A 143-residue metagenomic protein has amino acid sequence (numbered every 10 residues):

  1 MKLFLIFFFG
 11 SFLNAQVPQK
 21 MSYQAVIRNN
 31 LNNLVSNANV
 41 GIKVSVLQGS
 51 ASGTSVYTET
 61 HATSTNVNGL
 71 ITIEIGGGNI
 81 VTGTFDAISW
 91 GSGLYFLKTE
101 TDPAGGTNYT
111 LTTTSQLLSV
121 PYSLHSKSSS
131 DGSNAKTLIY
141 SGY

Functional and structural regions predicted by a protein language model:
M1-F8: Sec-dependent signal peptide hydrophobic core
K2, L13-G142: Family-positioned intrinsically disordered, low-complexity linker/tail segments enriched in G/S/T/P and charged
